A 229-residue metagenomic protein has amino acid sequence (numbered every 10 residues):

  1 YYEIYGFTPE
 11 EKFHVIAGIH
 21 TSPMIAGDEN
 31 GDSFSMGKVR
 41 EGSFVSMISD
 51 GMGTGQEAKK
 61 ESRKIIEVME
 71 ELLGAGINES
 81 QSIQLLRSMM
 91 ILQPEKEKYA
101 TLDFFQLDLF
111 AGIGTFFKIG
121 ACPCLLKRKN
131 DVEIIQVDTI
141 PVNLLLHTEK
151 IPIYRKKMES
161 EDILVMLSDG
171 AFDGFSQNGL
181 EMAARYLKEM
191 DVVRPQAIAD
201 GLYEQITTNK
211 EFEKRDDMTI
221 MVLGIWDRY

Functional and structural regions predicted by a protein language model:
Y1-I4, K59-K129, T207-D216, L223: Catalytic core of PPM/PP2C metal-dependent serine/threonine phosphatase domains
Y1-P9, V15-A26, D32-V39, F44-S46 (+2 more regions): PAS-family sensory/regulatory modules and their coupling/dimerization elements
G6-E10, I25-D28, M36-K38, Q106-D108 (+3 more regions): Replace "in large, NTP-powered and nucleic-acid-processing enzymes" with "in large, NTP-powered factors and other
F7-S33, R87-Q93, C122-R155, Y203-T207: PP2C/PPM family metal-dependent serine/threonine protein phosphatase catalytic domain, recognizing the conserved
E11-F13, M24-N30, G37, S46 (+6 more regions): Conserved mixed alpha/beta catalytic, RNA-binding, or beta-rich assembly cores of soluble enzyme, regulatory
S22-M24, E41, G53, A121 (+4 more regions): Short, glycine-/Ser/Thr-/acidic-enriched flexible segments
M47, K118, L164-M166: Residue-level marker for buried hydrophobic side chains located in beta-strands that build the well-ordered beta-sheet
G51-A75, T139-I140, L145-L146, M158 (+2 more regions): Active-site-proximal, acidic helix/loop segment immediately C-terminal to a metal-coordinating Asp/Glu
